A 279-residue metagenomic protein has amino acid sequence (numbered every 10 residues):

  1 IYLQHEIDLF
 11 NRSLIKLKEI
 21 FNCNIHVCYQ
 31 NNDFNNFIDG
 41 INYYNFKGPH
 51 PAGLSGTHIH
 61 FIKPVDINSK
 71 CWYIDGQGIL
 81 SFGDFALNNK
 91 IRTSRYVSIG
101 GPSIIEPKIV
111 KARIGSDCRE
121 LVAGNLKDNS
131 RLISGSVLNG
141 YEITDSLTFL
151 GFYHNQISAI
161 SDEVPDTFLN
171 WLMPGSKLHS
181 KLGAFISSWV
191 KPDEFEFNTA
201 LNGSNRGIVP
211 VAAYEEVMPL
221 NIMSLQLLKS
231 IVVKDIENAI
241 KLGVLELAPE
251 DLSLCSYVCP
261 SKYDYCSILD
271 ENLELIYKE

Functional and structural regions predicted by a protein language model:
I1-E279: Buried, small/hydrophobic-residue-enriched core segments of structured protein domains
